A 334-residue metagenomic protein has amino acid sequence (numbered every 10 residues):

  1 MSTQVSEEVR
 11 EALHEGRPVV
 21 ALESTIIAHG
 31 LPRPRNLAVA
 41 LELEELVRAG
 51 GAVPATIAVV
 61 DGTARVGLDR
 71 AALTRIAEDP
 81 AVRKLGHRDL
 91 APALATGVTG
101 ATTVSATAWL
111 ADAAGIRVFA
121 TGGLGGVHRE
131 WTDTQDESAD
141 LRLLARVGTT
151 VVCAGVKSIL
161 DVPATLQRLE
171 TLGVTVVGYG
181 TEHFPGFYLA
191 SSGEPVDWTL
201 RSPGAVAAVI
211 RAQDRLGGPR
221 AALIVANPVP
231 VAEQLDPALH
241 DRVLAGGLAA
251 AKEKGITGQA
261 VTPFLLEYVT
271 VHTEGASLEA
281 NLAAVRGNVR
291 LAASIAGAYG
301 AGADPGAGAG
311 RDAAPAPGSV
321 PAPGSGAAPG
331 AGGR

Functional and structural regions predicted by a protein language model:
M1-A49, A113: N-terminal glycine-/serine-/threonine-rich phosphate-binding loop
R10-H14, V19-V20, W109-A113, V118-A120 (+5 more regions): Solvent-exposed alpha-helices and their adjacent loops that cap or buttress functional pockets in soluble metabolic
V20-L22, P54-V59, G100, V118-G123 (+4 more regions): General beta-strand structural signal in soluble alpha/beta enzymes
S24, H29, L37-A93, L216-A232 (+1 more regions): Glycine-rich nucleotide/cofactor/substrate-binding loop typically near the N-terminus or early in the first domain
T103-V104, T132-A145, T149-E170, G204-A208: Active-site glycine-rich loop that binds ribose-phosphate moieties when present
L189-R215: Anionic-ligand binding region
P219-G287: A C-terminal functional module that forms or caps the active site or interfaces directly with catalytic machinery
A301-G333: Intrinsically disordered, low-complexity terminal tails and inter-domain linkers enriched for S/T/G/P/D/E
